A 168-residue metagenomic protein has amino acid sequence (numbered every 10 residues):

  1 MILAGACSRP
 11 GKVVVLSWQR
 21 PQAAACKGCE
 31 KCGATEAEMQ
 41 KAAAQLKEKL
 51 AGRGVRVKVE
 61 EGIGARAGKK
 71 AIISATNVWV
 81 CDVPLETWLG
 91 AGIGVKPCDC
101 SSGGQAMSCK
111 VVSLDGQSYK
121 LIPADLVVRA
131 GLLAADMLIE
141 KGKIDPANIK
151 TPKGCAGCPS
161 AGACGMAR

Functional and structural regions predicted by a protein language model:
M1-R56, G64-I73, V80-R168: Non-globular targeting/processing and membrane-anchoring segments
V59: Metallocofactor- and cofactor-centric catalytic cores in central/energy metabolism, strongly enriched
